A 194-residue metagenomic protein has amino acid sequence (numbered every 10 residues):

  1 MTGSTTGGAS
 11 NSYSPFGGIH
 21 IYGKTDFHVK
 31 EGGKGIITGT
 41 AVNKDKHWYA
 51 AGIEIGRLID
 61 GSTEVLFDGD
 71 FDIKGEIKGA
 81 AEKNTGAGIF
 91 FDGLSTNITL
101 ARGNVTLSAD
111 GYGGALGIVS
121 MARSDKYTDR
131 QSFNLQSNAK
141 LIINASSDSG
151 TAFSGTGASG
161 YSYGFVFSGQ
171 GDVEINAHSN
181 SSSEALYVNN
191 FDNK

Functional and structural regions predicted by a protein language model:
M1-K194: Surface-exposed loop/turn motifs in large extracellular/passenger domains
